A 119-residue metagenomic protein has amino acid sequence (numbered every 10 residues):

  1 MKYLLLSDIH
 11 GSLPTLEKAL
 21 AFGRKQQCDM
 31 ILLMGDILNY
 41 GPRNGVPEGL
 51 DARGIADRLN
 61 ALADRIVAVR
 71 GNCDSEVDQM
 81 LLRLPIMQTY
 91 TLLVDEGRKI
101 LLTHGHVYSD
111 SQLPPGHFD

Functional and structural regions predicted by a protein language model:
K2-D95: Core catalytic region of metal-dependent phosphoesterases/phosphodiesterases, especially metallo-beta-lactamase-like
K99-L101, H106-D119: Conserved beta-sheet core of the metallophosphoesterase superfamily
